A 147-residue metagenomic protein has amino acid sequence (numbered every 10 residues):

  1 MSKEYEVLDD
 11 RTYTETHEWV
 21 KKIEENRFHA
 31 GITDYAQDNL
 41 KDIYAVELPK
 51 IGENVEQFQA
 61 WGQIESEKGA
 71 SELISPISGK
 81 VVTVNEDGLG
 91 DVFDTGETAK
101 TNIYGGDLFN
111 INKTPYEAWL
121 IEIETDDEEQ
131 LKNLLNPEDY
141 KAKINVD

Functional and structural regions predicted by a protein language model:
M1-Q57, D94-A118, E122-D147: Acidic, low-complexity mobile loops and tails
D10-T14, S71-K80: Short coil-to-beta-strand transition motifs
V20-K22, E67, V84-D87: Residue-level recognition of beta-strand microenvironments
D34-A36, E65-K68, I77: Short glycine-rich, polar/acidic loop-and-turn segments at beta strand-coil junctions
E47, E65, E72-S75, N112: Small beta-strand-rich domains/subdomains or short beta-sheet motifs embedded in larger alpha/beta proteins
K50-I64, K80-T83: Short, well-structured beta-strand-loop connectors
A60-G62, S66-G69, G88, D127: Short, charged beta-turn/beta-strand-edge "cap" motif at the junction between a beta-strand and an adjacent loop
I74, S78-V92: Compact nucleic-acid interaction/catalytic patches
